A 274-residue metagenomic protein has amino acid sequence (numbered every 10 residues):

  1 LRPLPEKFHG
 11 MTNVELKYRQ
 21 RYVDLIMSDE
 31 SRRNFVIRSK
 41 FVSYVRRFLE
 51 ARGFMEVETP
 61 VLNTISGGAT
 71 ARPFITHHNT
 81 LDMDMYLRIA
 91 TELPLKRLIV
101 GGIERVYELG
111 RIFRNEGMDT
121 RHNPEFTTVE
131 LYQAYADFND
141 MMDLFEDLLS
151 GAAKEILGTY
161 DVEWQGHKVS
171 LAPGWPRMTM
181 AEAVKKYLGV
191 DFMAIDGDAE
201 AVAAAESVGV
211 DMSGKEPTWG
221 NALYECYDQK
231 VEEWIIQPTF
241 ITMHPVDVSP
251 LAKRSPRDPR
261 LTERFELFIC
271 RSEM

Functional and structural regions predicted by a protein language model:
L1-M274: Class II aminoacyl-tRNA synthetase catalytic cores and aaRS-like
